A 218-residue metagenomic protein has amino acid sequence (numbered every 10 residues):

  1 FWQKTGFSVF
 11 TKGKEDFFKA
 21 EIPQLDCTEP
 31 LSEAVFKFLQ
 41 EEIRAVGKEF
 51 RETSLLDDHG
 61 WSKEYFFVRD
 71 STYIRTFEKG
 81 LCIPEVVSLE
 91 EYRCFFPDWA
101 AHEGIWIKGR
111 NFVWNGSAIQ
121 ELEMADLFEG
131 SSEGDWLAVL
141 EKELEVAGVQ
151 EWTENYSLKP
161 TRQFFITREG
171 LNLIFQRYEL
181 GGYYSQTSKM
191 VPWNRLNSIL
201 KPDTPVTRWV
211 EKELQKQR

Functional and structural regions predicted by a protein language model:
F1-R218: Compositionally biased intrinsically disordered regions enriched in Thr/Gly
